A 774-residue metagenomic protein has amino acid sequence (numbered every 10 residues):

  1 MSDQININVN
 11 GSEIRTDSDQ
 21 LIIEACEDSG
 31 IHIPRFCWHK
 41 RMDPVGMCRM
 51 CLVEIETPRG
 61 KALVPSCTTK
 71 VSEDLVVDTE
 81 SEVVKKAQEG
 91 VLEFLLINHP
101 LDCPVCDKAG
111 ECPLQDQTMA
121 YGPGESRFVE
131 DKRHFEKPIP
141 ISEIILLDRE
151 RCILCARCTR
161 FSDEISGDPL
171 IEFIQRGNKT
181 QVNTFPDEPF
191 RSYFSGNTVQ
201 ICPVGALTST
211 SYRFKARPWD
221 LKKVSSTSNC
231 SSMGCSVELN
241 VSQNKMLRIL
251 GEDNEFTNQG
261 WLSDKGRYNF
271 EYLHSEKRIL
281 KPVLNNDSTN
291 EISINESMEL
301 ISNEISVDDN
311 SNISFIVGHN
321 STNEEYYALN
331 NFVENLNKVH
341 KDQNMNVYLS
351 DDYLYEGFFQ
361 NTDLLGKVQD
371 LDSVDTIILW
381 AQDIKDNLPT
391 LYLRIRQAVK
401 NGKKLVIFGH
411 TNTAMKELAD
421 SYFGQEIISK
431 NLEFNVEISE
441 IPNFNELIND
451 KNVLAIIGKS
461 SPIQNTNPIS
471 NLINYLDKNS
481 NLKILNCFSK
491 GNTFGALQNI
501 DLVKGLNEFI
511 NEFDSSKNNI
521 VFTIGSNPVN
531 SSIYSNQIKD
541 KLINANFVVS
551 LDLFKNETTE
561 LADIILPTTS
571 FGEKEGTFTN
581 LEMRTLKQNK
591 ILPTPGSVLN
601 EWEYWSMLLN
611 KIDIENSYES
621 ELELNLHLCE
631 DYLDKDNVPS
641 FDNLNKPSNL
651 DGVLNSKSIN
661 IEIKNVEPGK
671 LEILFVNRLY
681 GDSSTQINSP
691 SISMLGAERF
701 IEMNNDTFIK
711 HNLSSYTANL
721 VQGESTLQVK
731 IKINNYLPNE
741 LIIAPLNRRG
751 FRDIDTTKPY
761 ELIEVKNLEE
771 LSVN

Functional and structural regions predicted by a protein language model:
S2-E27, R35, H39, E56-G60 (+4 more regions): N-terminal export/assembly segments and adjacent metallocofactor-ligating motifs of anaerobic energy-metabolism
W38, N330, S373-T376, K385-K400 (+4 more regions): A cross-kingdom feature strongest in bacterial/archaeal respiratory oxidoreductases
C48-K70, G251: N-terminal single-stranded DNA-binding subdomain of primase/primase-helicase replication proteins
L101-E130, L592-N649: N-terminal leader/propeptide and maturation segments of large enzyme subunits in energy/redox metabolism and hydrolases
L207-R213, M246-R248, F315, H340-Q343 (+8 more regions): Acidic/polar loop patches that form or flank catalytic/metal-binding clefts of enzymes that bind anionic ligands
N323-E325, T413-K416, I463-N465, S531 (+1 more regions): Short, charged/polar "capping" segments at the starts of alpha-helices and the immediately preceding loops
H410-E440, G458-K459, T466, M583-K590 (+1 more regions): Short alpha-helices
L454-D514, E582, L674: A glycine-rich, hydrophobic/aromatic-adjacent loop/helix-cap motif
